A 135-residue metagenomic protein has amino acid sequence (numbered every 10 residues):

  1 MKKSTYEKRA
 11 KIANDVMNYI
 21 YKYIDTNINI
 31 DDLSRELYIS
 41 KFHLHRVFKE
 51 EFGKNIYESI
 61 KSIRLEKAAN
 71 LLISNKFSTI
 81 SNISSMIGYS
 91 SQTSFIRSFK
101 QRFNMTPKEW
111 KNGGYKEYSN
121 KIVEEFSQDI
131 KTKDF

Functional and structural regions predicted by a protein language model:
M1-S4, D15, N27-I60, S84-T106: Basic/polar phosphate-binding segments, predominantly the helix-turn-helix DNA-binding elements of transcriptional
N14-Y23, N27-D31, E50-M86, G114-F135: Terminal helix-turn-helix DNA-binding modules in bacterial transcription factors
I96, K100-F126: Short, charged amphipathic alpha-helical surface segments
